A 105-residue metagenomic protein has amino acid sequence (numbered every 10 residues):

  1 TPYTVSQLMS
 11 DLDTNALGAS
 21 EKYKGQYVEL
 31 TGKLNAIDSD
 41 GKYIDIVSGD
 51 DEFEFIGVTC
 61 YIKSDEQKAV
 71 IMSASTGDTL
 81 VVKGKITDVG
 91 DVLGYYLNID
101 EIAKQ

Functional and structural regions predicted by a protein language model:
T1-E21, Y27-Q105: OB-fold single-stranded nucleic acid-binding module
